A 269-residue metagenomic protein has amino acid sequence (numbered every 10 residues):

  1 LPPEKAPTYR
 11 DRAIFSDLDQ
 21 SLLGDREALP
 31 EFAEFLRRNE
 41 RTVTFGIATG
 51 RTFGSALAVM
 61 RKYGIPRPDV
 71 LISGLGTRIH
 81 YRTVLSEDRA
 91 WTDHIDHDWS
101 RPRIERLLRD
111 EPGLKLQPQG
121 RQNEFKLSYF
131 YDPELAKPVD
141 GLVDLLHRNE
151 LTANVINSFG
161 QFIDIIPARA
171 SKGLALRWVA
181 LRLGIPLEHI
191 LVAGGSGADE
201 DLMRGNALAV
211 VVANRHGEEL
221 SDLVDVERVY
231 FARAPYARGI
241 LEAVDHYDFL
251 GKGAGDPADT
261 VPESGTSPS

Functional and structural regions predicted by a protein language model:
P3-Y9, I166, G173-S269: Mg2+-dependent phosphoryl-transfer enzymes with acidic/Ser/Thr/Gly-rich catalytic loops
P7-E27, M203: Asp-based phosphoryl-transfer active-site loop
D11-I14, D69, I190: The start of beta-strands in P-loop NTPase/AAA+ ATPase cores
S21-D25, A48-G50, A168-R169: Short, flexible loop segments at the rims of nucleotide/cofactor-binding pockets, characterized by
P30-Q119, N214: Active-site phosphate-binding/coordination module
T42, P68, G113, E150-T152 (+2 more regions): A generic structural signal for alpha->beta connector loops
P102-G205: Conserved acidic, metal-coordinating active-site core of Asp-based, Mg2+-dependent phosphoryl-transfer enzymes
